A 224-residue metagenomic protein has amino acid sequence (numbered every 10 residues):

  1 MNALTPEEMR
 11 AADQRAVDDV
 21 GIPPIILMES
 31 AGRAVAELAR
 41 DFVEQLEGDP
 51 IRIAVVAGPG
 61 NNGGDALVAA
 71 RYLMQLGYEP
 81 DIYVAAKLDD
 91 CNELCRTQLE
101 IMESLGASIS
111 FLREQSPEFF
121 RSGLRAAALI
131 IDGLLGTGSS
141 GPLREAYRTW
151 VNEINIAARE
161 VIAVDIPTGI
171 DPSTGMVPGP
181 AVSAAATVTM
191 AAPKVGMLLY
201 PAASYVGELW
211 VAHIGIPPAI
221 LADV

Functional and structural regions predicted by a protein language model:
M1-A85, N92, A186, A192 (+1 more regions): Small-residue (G/A/S/T)-rich helix-start motifs and N-terminal tracts that mark the onset
M1-L4, A16, L124-V224: YjeF_N-associated NAD(P)HX repair module
E37-L134, P142-V164: Nucleotide and nucleotide-moiety/phosphate-recognizing core
